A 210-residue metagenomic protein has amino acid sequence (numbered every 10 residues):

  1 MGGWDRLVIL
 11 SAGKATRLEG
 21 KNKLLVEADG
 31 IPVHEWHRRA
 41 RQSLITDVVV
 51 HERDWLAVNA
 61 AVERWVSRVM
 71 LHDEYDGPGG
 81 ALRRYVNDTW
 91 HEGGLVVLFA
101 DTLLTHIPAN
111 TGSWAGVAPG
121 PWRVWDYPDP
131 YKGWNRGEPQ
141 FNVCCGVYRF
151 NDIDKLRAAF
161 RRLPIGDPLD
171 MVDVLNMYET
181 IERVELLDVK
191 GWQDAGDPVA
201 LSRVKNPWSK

Functional and structural regions predicted by a protein language model:
M1-A57: N-terminal glycine-rich phosphate-binding loop and ensuing alpha1 helix
G3-D5, L44-I45, H91-G94, E182-R183: Short coil/turn segments at beta-strand junctions that form active-site/ligand-binding loops
S11, V50-R53, F99-D101, A118-P119 (+1 more regions): Structural motif
L25, R68-V69, S113-W114, I181-L186 (+1 more regions): Conserved beta-strand scaffold positions in the cores of enzyme catalytic domains, especially in NTP/NDP-utilizing
V33-H37, A81-Y85, V174: Well-ordered alpha-helical segments embedded in enzymatic catalytic cores
V49-H51, M70-D73, V117, L187-V189: Conserved beta-strand termini and adjacent loop/short-helix elements that scaffold enzyme active sites in alpha/beta
A57-Y127, D152, A158: Conserved beta-loop-beta/alpha segment of the NTase-like Rossmann-fold superfamily that binds/positions NTPs
P128-A195, V199-K210: Catalytic-core segments of class I nucleotidyltransferases/pyrophosphorylases that form NMP-activated intermediates
